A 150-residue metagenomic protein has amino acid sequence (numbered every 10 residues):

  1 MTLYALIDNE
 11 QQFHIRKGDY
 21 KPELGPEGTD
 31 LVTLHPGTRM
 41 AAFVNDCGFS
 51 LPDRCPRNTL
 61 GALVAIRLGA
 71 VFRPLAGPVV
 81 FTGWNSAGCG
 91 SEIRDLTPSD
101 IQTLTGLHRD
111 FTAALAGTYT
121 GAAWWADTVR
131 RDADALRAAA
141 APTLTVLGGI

Functional and structural regions predicted by a protein language model:
M1-I150: Short beta-rich binding modules
